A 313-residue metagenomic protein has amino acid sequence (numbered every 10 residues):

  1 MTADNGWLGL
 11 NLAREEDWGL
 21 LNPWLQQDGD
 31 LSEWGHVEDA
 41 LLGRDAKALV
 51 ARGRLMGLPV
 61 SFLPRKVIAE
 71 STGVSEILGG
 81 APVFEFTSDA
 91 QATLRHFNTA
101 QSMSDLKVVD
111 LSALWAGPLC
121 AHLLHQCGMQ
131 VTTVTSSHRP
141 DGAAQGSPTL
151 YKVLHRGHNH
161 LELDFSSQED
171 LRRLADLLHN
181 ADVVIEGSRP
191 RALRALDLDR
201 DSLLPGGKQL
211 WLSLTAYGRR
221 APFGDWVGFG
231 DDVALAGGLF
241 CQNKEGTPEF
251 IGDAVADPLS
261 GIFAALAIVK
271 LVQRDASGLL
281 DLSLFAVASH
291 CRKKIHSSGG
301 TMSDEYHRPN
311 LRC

Functional and structural regions predicted by a protein language model:
M1-P140, Q168-L171, A175, H179-V183 (+3 more regions): Acyl-CoA thioester-binding alpha/beta core of soluble enzymes
V134-L161: Glycine-rich phosphate-binding loop and adjoining beta1-alpha1-beta2 segment of Rossmann-like nucleotide-binding folds
R156, H160-L174: Adenosine-nucleotide cofactor-binding segment
L171, S188-R200, P222: Glycine/threonine-rich flexible loop motifs
R220-W226: Glycine-rich, charge-decorated loop segments at or immediately adjacent to ligand/cofactor-binding or catalytic sites
W226-N243: Flexible glycine/proline-rich, aromatic-decorated loop/lid segments
